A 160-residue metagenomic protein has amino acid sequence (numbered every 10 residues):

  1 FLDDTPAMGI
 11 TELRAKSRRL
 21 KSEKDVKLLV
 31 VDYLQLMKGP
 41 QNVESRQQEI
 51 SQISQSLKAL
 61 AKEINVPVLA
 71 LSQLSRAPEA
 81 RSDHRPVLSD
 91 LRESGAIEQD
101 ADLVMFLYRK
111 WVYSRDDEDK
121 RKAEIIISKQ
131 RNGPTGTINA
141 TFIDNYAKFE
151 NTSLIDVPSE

Functional and structural regions predicted by a protein language model:
F1-A7, K38-S51, P78-S89: Flexible beta-alpha connector loops of hexameric P-loop NTPases
L2, D32, L69, D102 (+1 more regions): Residue-level signature of catalytic and energy-coupling elements of molecular machines, predominantly ATP/GTP-dependent
T5-P6, L34-M37, S72-S75, Y108-W111: Anionic group-transfer/hydrolysis microenvironments
I10-V26, Q55-N65, R76-E160: C-terminal regions of RecA-like/P-loop NTPase motor modules
V26-A70: Helical hairpin unit composed of two closely spaced alpha helices linked by a short loop
